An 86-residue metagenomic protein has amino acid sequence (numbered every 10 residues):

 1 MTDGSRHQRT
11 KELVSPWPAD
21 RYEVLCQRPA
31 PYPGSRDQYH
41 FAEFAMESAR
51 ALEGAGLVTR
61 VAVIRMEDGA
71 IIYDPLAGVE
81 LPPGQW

Functional and structural regions predicted by a protein language model:
T2, G54-W86: Short, mixed-charge low-complexity intrinsically disordered segments
R6-S35: Short aromatic-glycine-(Arg/Gly/Cys) micro-motifs in beta-strand/loop hairpins
Y22-L25, Y39, A70, L76: Intrinsically disordered, low-complexity regions of eukaryotic proteins
Y22-V24, A49, V61-V63: Hydrophobic beta-strand residues in large extracellular and virion-surface proteins
A30-M46: A short, exposed loop/beta-hairpin motif centered on an aromatic-Gly-Thr core
E47-A55: Short, intrinsically disordered, mixed-charge
